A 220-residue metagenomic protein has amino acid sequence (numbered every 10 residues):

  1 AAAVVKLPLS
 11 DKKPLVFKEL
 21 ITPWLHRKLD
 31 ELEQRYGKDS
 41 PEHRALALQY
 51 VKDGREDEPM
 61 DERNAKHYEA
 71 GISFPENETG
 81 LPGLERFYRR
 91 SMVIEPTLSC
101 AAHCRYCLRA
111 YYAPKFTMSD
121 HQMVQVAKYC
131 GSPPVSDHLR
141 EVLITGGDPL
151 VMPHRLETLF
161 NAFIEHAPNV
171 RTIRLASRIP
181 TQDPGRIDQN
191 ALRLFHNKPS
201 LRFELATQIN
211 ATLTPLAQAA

Functional and structural regions predicted by a protein language model:
A1-R86: Flexible, acidic/Gly-rich N-terminal and inter-domain linker regions that tether and position cofactor-handling modules
S10-D11, T145-P149: Conserved short loop/turn motifs at secondary-structure junctions
G80-G83, V93-E95, K128-Y129: Catalytic micro-motifs at enzyme active sites that drive phosphoryl/nucleotidyl and oxygen chemistry
R86-D120, L175: Canonical Radical SAM [4Fe-4S] cluster-binding loop centered on the CxxxCxxC motif and its immediate flanking residues
E95, L143-T145: Short glycine-rich or small-residue beta-strand-to-loop segments that form or flank ligand, phosphate, metal/Fe-S
H103, D137-L143: Glycine-rich, often proline-containing surface loops adjacent to acidic residues and nearby aromatics that form
P114, P149-L150: Short strand->helix junction
V124-L139, L150-A220: Conserved AdoMet/S-adenosylmethionine-binding subsite of the radical SAM
